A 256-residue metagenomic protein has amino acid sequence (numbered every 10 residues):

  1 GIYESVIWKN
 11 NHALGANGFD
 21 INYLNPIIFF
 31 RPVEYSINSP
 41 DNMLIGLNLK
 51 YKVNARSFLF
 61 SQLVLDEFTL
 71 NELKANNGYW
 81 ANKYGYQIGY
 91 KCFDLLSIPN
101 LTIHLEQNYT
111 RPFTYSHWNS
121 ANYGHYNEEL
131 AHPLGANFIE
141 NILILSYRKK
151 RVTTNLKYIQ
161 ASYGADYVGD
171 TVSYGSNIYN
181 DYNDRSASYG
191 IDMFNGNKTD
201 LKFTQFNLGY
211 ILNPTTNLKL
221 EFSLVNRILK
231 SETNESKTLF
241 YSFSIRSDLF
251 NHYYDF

Functional and structural regions predicted by a protein language model:
G1-F256: Exposed, low-structure sequence patches enriched in small/polar residues
